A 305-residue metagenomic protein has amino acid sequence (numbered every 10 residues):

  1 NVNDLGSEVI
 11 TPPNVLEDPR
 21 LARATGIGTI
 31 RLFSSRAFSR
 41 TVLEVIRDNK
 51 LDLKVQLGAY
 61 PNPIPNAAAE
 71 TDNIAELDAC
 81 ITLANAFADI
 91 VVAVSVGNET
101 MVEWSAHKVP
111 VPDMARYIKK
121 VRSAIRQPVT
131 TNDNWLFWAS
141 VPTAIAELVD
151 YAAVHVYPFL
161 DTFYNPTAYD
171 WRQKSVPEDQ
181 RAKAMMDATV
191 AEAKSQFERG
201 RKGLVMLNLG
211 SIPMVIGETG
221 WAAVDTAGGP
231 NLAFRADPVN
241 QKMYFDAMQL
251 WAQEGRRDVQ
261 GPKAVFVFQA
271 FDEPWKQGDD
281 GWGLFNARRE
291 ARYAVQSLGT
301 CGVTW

Functional and structural regions predicted by a protein language model:
N1, G28-L32, L53-L57, V92-V96 (+4 more regions): Hydrophobic faces of well-ordered beta-strands that scaffold small-molecule active sites in alpha/beta enzyme cores
N1-G28: Boundary/entry segment of secreted carbohydrate-active catalytic domains
S35, R40-P128, I216: Substrate-binding cleft of extracellular glycoside hydrolase catalytic domains
A37-V42, A75-L83, N134-A144, E198-K202: Alpha-helical scaffolding within the catalytic cores of extracellular/periplasmic polymer-degrading hydrolases
L57, V92, N98, D133-E192 (+2 more regions): Aromatic- and acid-rich polysaccharide-binding/catalytic face of secreted or lumenal carbohydrate-active enzymes
V102, A106, F159-A184, M206-Y244 (+1 more regions): Active-site clefts of carbohydrate-active enzymes
V121-S140, K202-T219, D258-W275: Aromatic-lined carbohydrate-recognition surfaces of secreted/lumenal glycan-active proteins
P230-V239, D246-A247, W251-W305: Aromatic-rich peripheral "rim/lid" segments of glycoside hydrolase catalytic domains that contact and position glycan
